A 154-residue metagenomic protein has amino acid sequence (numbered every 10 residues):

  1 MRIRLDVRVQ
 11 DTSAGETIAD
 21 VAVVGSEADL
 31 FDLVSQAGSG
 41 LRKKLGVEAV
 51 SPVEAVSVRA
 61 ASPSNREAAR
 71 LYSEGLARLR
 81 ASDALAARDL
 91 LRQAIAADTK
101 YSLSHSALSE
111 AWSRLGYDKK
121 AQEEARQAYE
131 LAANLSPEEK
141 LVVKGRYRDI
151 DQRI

Functional and structural regions predicted by a protein language model:
M1-I154: Acidic, proline/glycine-rich low-complexity intrinsically disordered segments
